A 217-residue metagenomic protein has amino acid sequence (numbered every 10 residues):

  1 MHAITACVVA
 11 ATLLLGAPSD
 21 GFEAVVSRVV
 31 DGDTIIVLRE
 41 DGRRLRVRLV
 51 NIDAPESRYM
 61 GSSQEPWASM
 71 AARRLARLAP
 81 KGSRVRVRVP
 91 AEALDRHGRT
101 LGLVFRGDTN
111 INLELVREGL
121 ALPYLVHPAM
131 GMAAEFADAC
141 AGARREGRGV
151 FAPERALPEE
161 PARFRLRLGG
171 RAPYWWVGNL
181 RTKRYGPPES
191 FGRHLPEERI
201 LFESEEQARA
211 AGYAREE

Functional and structural regions predicted by a protein language model:
H2-E217: Small beta-barrel nucleic-acid-binding modules, primarily SNase/OB-fold domains and secondarily Tudor-like barrels
